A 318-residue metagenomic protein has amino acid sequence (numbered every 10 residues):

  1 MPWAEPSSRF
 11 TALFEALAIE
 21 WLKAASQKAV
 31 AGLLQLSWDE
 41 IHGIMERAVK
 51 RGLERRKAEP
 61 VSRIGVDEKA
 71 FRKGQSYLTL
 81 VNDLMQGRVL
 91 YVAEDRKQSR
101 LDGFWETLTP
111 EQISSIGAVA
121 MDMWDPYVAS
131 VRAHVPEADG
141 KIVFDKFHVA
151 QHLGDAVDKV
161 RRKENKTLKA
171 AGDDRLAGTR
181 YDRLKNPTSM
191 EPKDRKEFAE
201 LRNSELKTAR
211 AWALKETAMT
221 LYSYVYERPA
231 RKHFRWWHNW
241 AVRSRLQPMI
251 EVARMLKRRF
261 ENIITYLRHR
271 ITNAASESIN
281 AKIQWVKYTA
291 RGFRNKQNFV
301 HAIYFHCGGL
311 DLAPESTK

Functional and structural regions predicted by a protein language model:
M1-Q75, S114: Short, positively charged, Gly/Tyr-enriched micro-motifs that form contact patches at catalytic or ligand/partner
P2, P6, N82-R88: Gly-rich Lys/Arg/Thr-decorated short loops/hinges at beta-loop-alpha junctions or inter-strand turns that position
S37, A48-G52, M123, A138 (+2 more regions): The DNA-recognition helices of helix-turn-helix-type DNA-binding domains
K73-Q75, D83-Q86, E94, S99-D102 (+4 more regions): Acidic/histidine-rich catalytic cores and adjacent linkers of DNA breakage/strand-transfer/modification proteins
T79, G154-N165: Short, surface-exposed amphipathic charged segments that create phosphate/polyanion-binding patches used for binding
